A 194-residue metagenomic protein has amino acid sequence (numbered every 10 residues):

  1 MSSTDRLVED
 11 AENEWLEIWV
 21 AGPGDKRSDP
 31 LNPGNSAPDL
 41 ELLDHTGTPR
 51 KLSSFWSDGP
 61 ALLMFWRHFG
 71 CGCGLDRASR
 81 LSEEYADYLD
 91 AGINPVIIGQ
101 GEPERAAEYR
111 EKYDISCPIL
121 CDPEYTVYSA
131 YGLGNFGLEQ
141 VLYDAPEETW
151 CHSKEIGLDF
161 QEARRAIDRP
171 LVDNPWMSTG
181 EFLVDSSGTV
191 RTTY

Functional and structural regions predicted by a protein language model:
M1-L43: N-terminal targeting signals for export/organelle localization
A37-P38, L62, S178-G180: Short loop/turn microsegments at loop-to-beta-strand junctions
L43-H45, V184: A generic structural motif
K51-E83, N94-P95: Short active-site neighborhood of thiol/selenol oxidoreductases, capturing the structured segment around
R67, Q100, S186: Cofactor-binding loop segments of dinucleotide-utilizing enzymes, especially the Rossmann-like FAD- and NAD(P)+-binding
D76-A130: Structural microenvironment flanking redox-active thiols in thiol-disulfide oxidoreductases
D122-Y194: Thiol/selenol-based redox catalytic cores and closely related redox-interacting motifs
